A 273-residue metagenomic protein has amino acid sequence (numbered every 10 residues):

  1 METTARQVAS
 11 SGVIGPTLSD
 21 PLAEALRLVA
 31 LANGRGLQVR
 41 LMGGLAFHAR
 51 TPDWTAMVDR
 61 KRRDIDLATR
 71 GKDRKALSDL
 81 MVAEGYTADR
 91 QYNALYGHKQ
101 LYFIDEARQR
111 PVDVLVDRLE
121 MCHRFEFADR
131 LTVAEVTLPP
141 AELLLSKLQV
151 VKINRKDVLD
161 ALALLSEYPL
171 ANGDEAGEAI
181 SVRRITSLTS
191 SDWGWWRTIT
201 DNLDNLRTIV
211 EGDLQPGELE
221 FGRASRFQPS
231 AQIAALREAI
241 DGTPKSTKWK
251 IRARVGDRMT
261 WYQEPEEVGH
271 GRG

Functional and structural regions predicted by a protein language model:
M1-Q38, T51-K61, R110, V116 (+2 more regions): The feature captures the alpha-helical scaffold/lid subdomain characteristic of nucleotidyltransferase
M1-Q7, D73, L77-A88: Short N-terminal secondary-structure initiator segments
L18-L26, D66-K72, L95-Y96, Y102 (+1 more regions): Short low-complexity stretches enriched in small and charged residues
M42, T69, L138: A conserved hydrophobic position in a structured secondary element of the catalytic/binding core that shapes
G44-H48: Short glycine-enriched loops at secondary-structure junctions
P52-L77, M81, A161: Catalytic metal-binding acidic patch
S78, V82-H123: Conserved catalytic core of two-metal-ion nucleotidyltransferases
